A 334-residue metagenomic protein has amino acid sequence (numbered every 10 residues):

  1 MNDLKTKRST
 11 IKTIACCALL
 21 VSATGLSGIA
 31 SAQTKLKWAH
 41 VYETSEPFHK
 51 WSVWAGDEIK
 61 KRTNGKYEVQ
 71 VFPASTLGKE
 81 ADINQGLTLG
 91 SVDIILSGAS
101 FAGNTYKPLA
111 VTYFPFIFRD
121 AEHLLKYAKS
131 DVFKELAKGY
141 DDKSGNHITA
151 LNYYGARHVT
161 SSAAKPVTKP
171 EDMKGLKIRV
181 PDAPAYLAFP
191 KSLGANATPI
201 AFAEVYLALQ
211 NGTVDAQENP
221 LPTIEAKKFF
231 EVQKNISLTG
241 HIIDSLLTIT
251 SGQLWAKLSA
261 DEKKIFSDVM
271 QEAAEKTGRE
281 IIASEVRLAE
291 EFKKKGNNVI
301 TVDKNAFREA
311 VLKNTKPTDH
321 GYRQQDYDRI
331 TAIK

Functional and structural regions predicted by a protein language model:
N2-C16: Bacterial N-terminal signal peptides that target proteins for export
I14-G25: Bacterial N-terminal signal peptides
C16, Q33-H123, V132, D141-K334: N-terminal secretory/targeting leader peptides
L26-A32: Sec/Tat signal peptide C-region and signal peptidase I cleavage site
L136-A137: Short, compositionally biased "basic patch" segments
